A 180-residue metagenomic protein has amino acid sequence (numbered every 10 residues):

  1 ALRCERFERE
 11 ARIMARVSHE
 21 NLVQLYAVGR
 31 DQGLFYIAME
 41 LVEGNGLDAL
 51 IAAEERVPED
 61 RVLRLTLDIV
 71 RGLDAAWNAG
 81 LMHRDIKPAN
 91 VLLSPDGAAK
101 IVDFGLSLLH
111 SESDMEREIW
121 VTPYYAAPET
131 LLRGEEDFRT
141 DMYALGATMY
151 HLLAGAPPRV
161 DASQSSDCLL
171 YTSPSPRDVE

Functional and structural regions predicted by a protein language model:
A1-R16: AlphaC helix of the eukaryotic protein kinase fold
V28: Activation-segment/catalytic-loop signature of the eukaryotic protein kinase fold
Q32-G46: Conserved short submotifs of the Hanks-type protein kinase catalytic core that shape the nucleotide-binding pocket
L65-T66: Activation segment signature within eukaryotic-like protein kinase domains
R71-L81: Protein kinase catalytic-loop region centered on the HRD/HxD motif
Y171-P176: Conserved small/polar residues in nucleotide/adenosyl-binding loops
